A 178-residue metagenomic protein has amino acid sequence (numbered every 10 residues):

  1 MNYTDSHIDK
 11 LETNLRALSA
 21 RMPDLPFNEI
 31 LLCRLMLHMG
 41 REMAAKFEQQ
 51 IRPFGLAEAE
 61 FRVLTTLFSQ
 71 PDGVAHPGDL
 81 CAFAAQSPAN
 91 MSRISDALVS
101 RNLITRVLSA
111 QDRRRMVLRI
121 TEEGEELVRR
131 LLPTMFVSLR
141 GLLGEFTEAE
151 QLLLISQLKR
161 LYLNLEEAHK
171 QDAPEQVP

Functional and structural regions predicted by a protein language model:
M1-D24, A149-P178: C-terminal regulatory/oligomerization modules of transcriptional regulators
M1-F54: N-terminal leader segment of winged-helix/HTH proteins
F27, L37, R41-S87, A173-E175: N-terminal helix-turn-helix DNA-binding core of bacterial DNA-binding proteins
I30-C33, L37, R41, A85 (+3 more regions): Short amphipathic alpha-helical segments with heptad-repeat character
M43, A84, L127, L131-F146 (+1 more regions): Alpha-helical linker/hinge and terminal dimerization helices associated with HTH transcriptional regulators
D96-S156: Charged, amphipathic alpha-helical coiled-coil/dimerization segments
